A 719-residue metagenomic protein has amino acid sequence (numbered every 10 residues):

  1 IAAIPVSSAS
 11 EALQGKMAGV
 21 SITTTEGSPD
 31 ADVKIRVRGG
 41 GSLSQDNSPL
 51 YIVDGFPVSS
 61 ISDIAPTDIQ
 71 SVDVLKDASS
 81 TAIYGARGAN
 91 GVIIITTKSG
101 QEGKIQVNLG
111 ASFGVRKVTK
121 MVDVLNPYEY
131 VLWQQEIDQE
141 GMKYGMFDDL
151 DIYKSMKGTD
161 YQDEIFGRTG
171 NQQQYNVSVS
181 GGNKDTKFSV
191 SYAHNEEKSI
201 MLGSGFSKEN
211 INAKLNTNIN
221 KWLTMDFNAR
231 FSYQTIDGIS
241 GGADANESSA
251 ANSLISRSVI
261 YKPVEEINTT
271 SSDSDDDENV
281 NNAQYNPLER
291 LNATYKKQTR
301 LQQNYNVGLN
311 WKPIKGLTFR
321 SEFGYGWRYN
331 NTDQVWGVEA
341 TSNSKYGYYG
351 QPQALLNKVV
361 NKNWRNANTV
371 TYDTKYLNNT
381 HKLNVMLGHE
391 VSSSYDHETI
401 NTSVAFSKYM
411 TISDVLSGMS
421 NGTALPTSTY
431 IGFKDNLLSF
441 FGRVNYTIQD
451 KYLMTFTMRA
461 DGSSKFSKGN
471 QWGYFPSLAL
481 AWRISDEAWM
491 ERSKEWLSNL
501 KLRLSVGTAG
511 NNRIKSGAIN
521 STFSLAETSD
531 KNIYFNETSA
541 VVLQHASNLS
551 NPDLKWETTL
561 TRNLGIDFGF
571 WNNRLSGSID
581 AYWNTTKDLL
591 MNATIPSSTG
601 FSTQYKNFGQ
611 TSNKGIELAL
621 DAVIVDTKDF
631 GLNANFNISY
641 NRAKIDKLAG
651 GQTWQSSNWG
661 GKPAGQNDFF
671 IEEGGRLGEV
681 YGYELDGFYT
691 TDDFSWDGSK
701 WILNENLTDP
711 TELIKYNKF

Functional and structural regions predicted by a protein language model:
I1-A213, T217-S232, G241, S274-D275 (+8 more regions): Short, small/polar-rich motifs associated with maturation and membrane association, primarily at protein termini
I1-V6, S10, N47-S48, D54 (+6 more regions): Extracellular/periplasmic, surface-exposed regions of secreted and cell-surface proteins
L13, A18, V259-P263, K315: Proline-centered flexible-loop/turn and helix-kink motifs
L43, G114-V115, S393, G510 (+1 more regions): Active-site/binding-pocket entry motifs
N108-M156, I400-T402, K606, V625-F719: Conserved small-residue
G141-K157, Q172-Q174, A245-E289, Y295: Acidic, glycine-rich flexible loop segments
I236-I255, I645-W654: Low-complexity intrinsically disordered tracts that form flexible linkers/tails across taxa
A340, Y346: Charged, glycine-enriched surface loops/patches that mediate electrostatic binding to polyanionic ligands
